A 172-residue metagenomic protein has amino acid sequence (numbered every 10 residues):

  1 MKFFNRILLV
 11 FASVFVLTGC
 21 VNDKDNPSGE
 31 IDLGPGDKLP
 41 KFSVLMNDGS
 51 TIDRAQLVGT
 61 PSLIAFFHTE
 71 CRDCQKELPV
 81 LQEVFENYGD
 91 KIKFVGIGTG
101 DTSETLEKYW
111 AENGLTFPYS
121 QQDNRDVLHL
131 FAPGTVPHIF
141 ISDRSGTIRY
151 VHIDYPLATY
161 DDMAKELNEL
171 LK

Functional and structural regions predicted by a protein language model:
M1-T18: Sec-dependent bacterial lipoprotein signal peptides
G19-K41: N-proximal helix/coil linker or "cap" segments that precede and/or mark the start of modular domains
K41-S62: A short beta-strand-turn-helix
T60-S62, F67-E70, T135: Short pre-active-site segment immediately N-terminal to redox-active cysteine/selenocysteine motifs in thiol-based
F66-E83: Conserved redox-active cysteine motifs that mediate thiol-disulfide chemistry, especially di-cysteine Cys-X(1-2)-Cys
V84-N124, V136: Conserved segment of the thioredoxin-like fold in thiol-based oxidoreductases
A111-L115, D123-N168: Thiol/disulfide oxidoreductase modules built on the thioredoxin-like
